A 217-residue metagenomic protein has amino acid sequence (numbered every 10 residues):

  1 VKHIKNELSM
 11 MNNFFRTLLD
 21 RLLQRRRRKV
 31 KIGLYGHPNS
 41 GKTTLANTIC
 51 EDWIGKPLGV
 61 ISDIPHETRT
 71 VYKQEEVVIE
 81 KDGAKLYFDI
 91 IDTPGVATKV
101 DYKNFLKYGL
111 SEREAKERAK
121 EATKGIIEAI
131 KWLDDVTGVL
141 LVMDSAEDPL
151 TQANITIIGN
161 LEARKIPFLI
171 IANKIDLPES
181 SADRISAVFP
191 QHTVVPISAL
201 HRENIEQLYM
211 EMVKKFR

Functional and structural regions predicted by a protein language model:
V1-Q24, K29-P38, E147, T151 (+6 more regions): Conserved P-loop NTPase architecture
K2-G109: Conserved G1/Walker A P-loop phosphate-binding module
K31, K174-R217: Canonical P-loop GTPase G-domain recognition
S40, R69, Q152, E203 (+1 more regions): Charged, alpha-helix-enriched surfaces in structured cytosolic catalytic cores of large nucleotide-utilizing machines
D52, V96, R164, Q191 (+1 more regions): Conserved, well-folded catalytic cores of nucleic-acid-processing and energy-transducing macromolecular machines
E67, G95-A97, A146-D148, K174-P178 (+1 more regions): Conserved nucleotide-binding/hydrolysis micro-motifs of P-loop NTPases
K99-I126: Charged, glycine/proline-rich intrinsically disordered loops and linkers
E117-H192: Conserved C-terminal guanine-recognition region of P-loop GTPase G domains, centered on the G4
